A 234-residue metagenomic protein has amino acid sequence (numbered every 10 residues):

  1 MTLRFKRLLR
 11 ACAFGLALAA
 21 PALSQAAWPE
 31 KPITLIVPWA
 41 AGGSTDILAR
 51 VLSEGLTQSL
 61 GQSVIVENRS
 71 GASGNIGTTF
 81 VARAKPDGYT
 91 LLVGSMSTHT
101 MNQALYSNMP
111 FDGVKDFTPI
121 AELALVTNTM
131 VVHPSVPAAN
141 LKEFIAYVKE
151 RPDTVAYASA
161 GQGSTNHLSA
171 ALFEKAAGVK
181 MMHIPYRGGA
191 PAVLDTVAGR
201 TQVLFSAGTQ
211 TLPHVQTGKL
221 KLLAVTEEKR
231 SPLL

Functional and structural regions predicted by a protein language model:
R10-A22: Bacterial N-terminal signal peptides
K31-A40, V64-I65, T90, T118 (+1 more regions): Short, well-ordered beta-strand elements
L35-L48, S70-A72, S159-T165: Extracytoplasmic "Venus flytrap"
Q62, A84-V93, R151-V155, V179 (+2 more regions): Alpha-to-beta junction loops
R69-G77, V126, G161, I184-L194 (+1 more regions): Short helix-initiation/N-cap motifs at beta->coil->alpha
I76-P86, L172, A176, A190-R200 (+1 more regions): Short helices/loops that flank or line small-molecule/ion binding pockets
R83-Y89, M96, A104-P191, E228: Hinge/capping helix and adjacent helix->loop/strand transition within the periplasmic-binding protein
A139, T211-L234: C-terminal lobe and pocket-closing loops of periplasmic/extracytoplasmic Venus-flytrap solute-binding proteins
